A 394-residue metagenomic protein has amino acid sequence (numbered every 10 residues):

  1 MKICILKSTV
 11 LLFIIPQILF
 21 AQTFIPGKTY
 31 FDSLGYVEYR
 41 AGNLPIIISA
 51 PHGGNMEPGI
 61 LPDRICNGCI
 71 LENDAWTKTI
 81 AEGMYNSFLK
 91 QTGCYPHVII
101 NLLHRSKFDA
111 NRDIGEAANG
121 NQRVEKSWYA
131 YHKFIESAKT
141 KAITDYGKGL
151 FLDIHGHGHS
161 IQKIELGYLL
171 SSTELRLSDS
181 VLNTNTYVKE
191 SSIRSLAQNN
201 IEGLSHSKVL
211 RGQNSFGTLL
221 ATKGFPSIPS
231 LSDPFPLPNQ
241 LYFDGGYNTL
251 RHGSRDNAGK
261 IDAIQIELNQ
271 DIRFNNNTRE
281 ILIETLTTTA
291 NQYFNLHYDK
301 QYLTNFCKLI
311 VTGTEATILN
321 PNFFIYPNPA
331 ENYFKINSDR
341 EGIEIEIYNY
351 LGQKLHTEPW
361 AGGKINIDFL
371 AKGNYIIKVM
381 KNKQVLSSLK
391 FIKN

Functional and structural regions predicted by a protein language model:
M1-T23: Bacterial Sec-dependent N-terminal signal peptides
C4, N295-Y298, Y348: Short, flexible coil/linker elements and helix-boundary hinge sites characteristic of intrinsically disordered
F20-T23, V311-T312, A316-L319: Sec-dependent signal peptide cleavage junction
Q22-L309: N-terminal catalytic or cofactor-binding beta/alpha core of small enzyme domains
E315-N394: C-terminal outer-membrane/trafficking sorting elements
